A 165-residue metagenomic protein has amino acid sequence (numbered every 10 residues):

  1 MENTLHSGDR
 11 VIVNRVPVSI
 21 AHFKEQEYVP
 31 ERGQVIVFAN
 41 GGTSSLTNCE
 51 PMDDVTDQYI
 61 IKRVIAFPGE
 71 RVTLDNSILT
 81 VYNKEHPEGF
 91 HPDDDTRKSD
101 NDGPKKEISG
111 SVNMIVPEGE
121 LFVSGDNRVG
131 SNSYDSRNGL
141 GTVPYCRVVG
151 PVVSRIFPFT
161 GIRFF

Functional and structural regions predicted by a protein language model:
N3-F165: Soluble "head" domains of membrane/secretory-pathway proteins
